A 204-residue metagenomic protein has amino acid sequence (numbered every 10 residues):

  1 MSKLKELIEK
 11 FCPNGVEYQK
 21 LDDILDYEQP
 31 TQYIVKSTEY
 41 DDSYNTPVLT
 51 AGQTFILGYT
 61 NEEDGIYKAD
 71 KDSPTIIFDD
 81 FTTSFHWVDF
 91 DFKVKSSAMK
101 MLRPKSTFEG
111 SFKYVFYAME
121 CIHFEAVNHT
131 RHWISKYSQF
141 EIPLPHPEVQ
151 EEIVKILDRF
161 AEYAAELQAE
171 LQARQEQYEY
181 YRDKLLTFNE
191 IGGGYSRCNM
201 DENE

Functional and structural regions predicted by a protein language model:
M1-E204: Charged, alpha-helix-forming regions
